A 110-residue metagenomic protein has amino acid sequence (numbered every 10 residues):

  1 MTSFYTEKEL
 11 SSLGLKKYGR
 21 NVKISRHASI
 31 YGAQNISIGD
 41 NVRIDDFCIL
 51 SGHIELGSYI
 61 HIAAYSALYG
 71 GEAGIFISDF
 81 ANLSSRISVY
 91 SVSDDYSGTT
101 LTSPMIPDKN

Functional and structural regions predicted by a protein language model:
M1-Y18: Extreme N-terminal tail/first-helix region
T2-E7, A28-I38, R43-N110: Flexible, glycine/small-residue-enriched loop-and-beta-strand segment within the central core of proteins
Y18-G19, I38: Short, basic/aromatic beta-hairpin or loop at an interaction surface
S25: Conserved catalytic submotifs in the C-terminal HATPase_c
